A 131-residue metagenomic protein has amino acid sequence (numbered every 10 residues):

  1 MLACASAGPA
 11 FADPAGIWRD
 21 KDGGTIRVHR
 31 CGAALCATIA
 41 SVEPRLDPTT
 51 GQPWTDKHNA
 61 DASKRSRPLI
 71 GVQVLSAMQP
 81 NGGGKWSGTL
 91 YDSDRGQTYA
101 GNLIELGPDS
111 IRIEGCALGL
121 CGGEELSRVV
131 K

Functional and structural regions predicted by a protein language model:
A5-A7: N-terminal signal peptide c-region/cleavage motif recognized by signal peptidases
P9-I17, C121: N-terminal helix-cap/turn-to-beta initiation motif at the start of protein domains
A15, D20-D92, T98-G101: Central antiparallel beta-sheet cores of small beta-barrel/beta-sandwich binding domains
C31, L106-G107: Structural motif
G82, G107-D109: Residue-level recognition of beta-strand termini and adjacent short loop/turns
A100-L103, S110-E124: Short, exposed beta-strand-loop hairpins at the edges of beta-sheets in extracellular/periplasmic proteins
S127-K131: Short beta-strand-to-coil "C-cap" segments at the C-terminal boundary of structured domains/repeats, marking
